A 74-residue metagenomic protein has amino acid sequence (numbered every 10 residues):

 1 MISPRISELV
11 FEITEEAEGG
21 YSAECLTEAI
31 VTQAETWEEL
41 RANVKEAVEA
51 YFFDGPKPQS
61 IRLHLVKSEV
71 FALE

Functional and structural regions predicted by a protein language model:
M1-V10, T14, E39-E74: Short, charged, surface-exposed hinge/linker loops at domain edges that act as mobile lids or interdomain connectors
E12-C25: Short aromatic-glycine-(Arg/Gly/Cys) micro-motifs in beta-strand/loop hairpins
Y21, Q33, A42: Short acidic, gly/pro-rich beta-turn/loop elements at beta-sheet edges and active-site/ligand-binding grooves
C25, A29-I30, V70: Residue-level preference for alpha-helix termini and adjacent loops
E28-E38: A short, exposed loop/beta-hairpin motif centered on an aromatic-Gly-Thr core
